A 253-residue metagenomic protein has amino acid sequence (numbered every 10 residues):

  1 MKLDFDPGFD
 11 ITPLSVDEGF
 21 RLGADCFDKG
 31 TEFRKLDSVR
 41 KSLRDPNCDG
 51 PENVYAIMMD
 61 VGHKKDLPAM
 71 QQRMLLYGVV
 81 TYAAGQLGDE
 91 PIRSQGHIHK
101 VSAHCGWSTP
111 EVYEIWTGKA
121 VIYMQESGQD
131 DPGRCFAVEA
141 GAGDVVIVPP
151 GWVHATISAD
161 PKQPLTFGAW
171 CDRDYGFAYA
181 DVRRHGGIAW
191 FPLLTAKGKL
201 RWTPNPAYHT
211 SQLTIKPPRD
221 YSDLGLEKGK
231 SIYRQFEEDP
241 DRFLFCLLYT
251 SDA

Functional and structural regions predicted by a protein language model:
M1-S102: A short, N-terminal "cap"/entry segment at the start of jelly-roll beta-barrel domains of the cupin/DSBH fold
G85-G88, K119, R173-Y175: Short, charged/polar surface micro-motifs in flexible loops or helix N-caps
W107-E126: Short, conserved beta-strand element in jelly-roll/cupin
D130, A159-L247: Double-stranded beta-helix
A140-D160: Conserved metal-binding segment of the jelly-roll/cupin
Y249-A253: Conserved small/polar residues in nucleotide/adenosyl-binding loops
